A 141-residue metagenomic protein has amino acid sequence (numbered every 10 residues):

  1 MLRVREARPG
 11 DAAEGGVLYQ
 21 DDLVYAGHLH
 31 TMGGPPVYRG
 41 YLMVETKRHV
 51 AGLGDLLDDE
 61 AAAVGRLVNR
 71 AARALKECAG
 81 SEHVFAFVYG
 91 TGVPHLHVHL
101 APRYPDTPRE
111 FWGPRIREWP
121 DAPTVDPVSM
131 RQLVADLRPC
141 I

Functional and structural regions predicted by a protein language model:
M1-I141: HIT superfamily nucleotide-processing domains
